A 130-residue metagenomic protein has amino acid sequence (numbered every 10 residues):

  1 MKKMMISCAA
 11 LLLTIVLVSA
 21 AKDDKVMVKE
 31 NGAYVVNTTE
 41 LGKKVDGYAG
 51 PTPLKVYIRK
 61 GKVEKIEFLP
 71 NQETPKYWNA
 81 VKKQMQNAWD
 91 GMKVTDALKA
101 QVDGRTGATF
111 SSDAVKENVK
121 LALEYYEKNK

Functional and structural regions predicted by a protein language model:
M1-M4: Positively charged n-region of N-terminal signal peptides that target proteins for export
S7-V16: Bacterial N-terminal signal peptides
V16-K25: Bacterial Sec-dependent signal peptides at the C-terminal "C-region" and cleavage site
M27-K130: Active-site- and interface-proximal helix/loop "cap" or "latch" segments in soluble metabolic and energy-transducing
